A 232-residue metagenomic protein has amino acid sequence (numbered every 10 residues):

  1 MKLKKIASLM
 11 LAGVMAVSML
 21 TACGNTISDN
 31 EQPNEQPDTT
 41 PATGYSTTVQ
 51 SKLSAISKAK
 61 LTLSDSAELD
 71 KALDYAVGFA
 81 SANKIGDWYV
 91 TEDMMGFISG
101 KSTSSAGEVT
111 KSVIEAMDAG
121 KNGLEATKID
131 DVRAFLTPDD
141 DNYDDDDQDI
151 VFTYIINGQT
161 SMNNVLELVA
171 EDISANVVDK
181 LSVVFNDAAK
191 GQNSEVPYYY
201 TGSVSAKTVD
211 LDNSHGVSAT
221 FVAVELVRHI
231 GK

Functional and structural regions predicted by a protein language model:
M1-M10: Bacterial Sec-dependent N-terminal signal peptides
S18-A22: C-terminal motif of bacterial Sec signal peptides marking the signal peptidase cleavage site
N25: Short, conserved catalytic or interaction motifs in soluble domains
S28-K121, T127-K128: Short, well-ordered surface patches within globular domains
G100, S104-K232: A well-ordered secondary-structure block
